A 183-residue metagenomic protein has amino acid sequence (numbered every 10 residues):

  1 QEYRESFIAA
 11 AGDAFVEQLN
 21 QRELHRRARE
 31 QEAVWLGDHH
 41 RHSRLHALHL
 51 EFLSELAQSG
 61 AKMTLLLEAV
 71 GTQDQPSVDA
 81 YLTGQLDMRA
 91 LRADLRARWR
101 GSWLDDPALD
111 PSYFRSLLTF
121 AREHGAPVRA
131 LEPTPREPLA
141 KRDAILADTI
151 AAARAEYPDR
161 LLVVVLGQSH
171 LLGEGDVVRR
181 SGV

Functional and structural regions predicted by a protein language model:
Q1-V183: Compositional signal for N-terminal targeting/processing segments
